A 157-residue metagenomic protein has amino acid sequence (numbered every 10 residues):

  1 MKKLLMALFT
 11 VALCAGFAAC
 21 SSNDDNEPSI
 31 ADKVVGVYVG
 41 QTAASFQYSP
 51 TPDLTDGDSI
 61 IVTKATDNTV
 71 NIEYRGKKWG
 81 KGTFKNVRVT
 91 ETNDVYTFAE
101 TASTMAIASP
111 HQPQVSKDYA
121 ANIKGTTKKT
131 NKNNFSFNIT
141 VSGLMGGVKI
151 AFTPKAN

Functional and structural regions predicted by a protein language model:
M1-A7, L13-Q41, G143-N157: Bacterial Sec-dependent N-terminal signal peptides
V37-Q41, T55-G57, Y74, F84 (+2 more regions): Extended beta-sheet lipid-handling architectures
T42-P52, A106-S116, I139-F152: Flexible, membrane-facing loop/turn or short amphipathic-helix motifs that contact lipid bilayers or gate lipid-binding
T51-R88: N-terminal glycine/threonine-rich, aromatic-flanked beta-hairpin/loop signature
D58-T63, K85-T90, A120-K128, F152-P154: Hydrophobic/aromatic beta-strand elements that line small-molecule binding cavities or substrate pockets in beta-rich
T63-N68, V89-T97, K128-K132, N157: A short, structured loop/turn motif at beta-sheet edges
G82-T90, D94, N134-N157: Edge beta-strand at a domain terminus
F98-N133, N138-T140: Acidic, glycine-rich flexible loop segments
